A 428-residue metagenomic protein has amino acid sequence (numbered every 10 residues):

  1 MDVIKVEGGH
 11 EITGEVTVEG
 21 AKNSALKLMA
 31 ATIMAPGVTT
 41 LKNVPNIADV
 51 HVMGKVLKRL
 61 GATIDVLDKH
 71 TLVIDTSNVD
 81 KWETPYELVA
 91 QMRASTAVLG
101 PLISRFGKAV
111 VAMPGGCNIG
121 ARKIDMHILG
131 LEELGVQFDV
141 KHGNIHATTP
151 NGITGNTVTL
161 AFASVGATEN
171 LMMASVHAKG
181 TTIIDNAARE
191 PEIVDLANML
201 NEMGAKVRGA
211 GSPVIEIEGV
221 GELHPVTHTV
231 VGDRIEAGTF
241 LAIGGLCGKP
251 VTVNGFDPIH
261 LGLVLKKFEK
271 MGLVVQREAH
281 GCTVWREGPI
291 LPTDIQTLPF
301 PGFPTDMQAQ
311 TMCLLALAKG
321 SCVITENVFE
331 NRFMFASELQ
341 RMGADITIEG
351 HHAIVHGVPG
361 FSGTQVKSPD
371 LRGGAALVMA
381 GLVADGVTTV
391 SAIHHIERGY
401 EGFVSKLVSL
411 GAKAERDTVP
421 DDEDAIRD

Functional and structural regions predicted by a protein language model:
M1-D428: Structural preference for solvent-exposed beta-strand-turn elements and adjacent flexible terminal/loop segments within
